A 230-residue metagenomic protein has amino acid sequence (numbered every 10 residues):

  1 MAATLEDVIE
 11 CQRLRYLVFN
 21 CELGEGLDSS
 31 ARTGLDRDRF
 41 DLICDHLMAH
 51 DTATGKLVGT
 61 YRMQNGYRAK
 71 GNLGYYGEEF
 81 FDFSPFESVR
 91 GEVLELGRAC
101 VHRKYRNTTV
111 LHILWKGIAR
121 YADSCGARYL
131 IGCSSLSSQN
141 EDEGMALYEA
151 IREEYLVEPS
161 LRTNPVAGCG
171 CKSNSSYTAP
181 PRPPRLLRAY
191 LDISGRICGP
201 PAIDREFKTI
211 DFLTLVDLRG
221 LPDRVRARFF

Functional and structural regions predicted by a protein language model:
M1-V58, R62-R68: Short amphipathic alpha-helix that is part of the acyltransferase structural core
T52-T54, K104-Y105, L218-L221: Short loop segments at secondary-structure junctions
G66-R196, P201-D211: Acyl-donor binding region in acyl/amide transferases
K208-L221: C-terminal "cap" of GNAT-fold acetyltransferases
G220-P222, R226-F229: Long, contiguous binding/interaction regions
